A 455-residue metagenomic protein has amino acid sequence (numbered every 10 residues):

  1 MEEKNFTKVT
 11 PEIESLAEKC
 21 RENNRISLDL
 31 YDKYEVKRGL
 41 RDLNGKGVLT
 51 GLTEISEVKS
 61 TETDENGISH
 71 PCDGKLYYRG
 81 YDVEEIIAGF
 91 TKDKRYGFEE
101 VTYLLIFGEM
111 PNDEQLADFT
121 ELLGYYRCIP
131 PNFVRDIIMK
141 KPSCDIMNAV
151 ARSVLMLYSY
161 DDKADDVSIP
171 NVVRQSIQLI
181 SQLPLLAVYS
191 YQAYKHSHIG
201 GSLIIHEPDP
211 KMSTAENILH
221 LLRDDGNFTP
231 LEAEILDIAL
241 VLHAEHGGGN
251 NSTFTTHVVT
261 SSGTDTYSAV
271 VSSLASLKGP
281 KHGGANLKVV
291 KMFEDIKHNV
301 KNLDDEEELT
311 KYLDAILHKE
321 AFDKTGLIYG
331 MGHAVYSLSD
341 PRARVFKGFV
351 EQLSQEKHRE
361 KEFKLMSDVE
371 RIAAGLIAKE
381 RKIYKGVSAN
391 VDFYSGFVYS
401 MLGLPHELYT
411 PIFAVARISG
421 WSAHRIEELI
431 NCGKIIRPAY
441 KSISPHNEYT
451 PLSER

Functional and structural regions predicted by a protein language model:
E2-R455: Non-transmembrane, aqueous-exposed alpha-helical and coiled segments at domain scale
